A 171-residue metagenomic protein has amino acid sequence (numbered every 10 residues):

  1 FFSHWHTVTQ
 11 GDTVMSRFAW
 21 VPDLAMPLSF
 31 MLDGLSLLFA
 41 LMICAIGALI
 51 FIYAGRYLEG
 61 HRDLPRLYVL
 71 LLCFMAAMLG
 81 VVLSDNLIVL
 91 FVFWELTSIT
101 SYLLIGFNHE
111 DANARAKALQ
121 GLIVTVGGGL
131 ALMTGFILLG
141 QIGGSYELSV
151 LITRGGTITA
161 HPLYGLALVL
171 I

Functional and structural regions predicted by a protein language model:
F1-I171: ...captures the hydrophobic TM-helix bundle architecture rather than a specific catalytic motif, and can also fire on
